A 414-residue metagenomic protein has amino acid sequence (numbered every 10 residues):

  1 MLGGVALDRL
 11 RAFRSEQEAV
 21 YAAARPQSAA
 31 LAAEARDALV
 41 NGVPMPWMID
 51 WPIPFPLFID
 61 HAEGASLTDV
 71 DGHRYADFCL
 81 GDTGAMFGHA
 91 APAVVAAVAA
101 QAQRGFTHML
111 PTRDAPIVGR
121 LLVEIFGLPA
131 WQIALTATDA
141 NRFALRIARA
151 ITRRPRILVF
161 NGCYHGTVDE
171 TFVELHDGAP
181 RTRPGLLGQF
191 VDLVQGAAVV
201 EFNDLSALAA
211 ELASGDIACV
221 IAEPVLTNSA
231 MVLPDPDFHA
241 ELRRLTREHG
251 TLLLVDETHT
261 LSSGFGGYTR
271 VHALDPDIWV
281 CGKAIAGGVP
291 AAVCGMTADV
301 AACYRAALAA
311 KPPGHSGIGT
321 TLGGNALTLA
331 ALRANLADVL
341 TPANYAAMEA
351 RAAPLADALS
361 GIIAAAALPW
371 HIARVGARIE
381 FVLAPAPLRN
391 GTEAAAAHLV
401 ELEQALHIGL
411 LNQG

Functional and structural regions predicted by a protein language model:
M1-G414: Conserved N-terminal phosphate-binding loop of PLP-dependent enzymes in the Aspartate aminotransferase
